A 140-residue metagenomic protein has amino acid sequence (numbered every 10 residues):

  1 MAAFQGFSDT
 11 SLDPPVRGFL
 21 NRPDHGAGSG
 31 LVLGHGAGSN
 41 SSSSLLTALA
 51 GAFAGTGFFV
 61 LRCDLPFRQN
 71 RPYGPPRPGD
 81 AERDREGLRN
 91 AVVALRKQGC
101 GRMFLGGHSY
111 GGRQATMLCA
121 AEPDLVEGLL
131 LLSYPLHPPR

Functional and structural regions predicted by a protein language model:
M1-F7: Short, hydrophobic/aromatic-rich segments at coil-to-beta transitions
F7-R102: Serine-hydrolase catalytic machinery in alpha/beta-hydrolase-like enzymes
L88-R140: Primarily recognizes the serine-hydrolase "nucleophile elbow" in alpha/beta-hydrolase and SGNH/GDSL folds
